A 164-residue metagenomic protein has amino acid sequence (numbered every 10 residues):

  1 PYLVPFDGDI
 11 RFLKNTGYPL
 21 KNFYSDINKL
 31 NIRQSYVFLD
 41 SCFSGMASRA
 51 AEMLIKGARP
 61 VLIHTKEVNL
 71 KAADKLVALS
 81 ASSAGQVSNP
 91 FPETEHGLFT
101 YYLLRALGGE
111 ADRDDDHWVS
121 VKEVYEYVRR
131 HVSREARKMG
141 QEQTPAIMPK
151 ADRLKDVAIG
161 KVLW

Functional and structural regions predicted by a protein language model:
P1-W164: Cysteine endopeptidase catalytic domains of the caspase/legumain-like
